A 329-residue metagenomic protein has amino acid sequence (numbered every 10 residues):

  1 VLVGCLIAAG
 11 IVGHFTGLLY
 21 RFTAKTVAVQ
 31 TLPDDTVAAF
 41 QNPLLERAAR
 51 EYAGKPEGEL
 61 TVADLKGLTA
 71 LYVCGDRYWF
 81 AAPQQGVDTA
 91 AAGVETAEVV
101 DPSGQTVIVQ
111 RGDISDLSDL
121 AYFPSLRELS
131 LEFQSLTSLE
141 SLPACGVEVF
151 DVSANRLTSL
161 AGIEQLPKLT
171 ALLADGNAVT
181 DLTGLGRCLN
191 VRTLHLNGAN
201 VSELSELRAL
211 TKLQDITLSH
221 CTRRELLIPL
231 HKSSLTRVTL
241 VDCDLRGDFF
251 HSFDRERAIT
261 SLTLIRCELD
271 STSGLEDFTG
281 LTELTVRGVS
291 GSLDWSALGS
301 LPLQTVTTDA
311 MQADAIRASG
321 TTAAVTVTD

Functional and structural regions predicted by a protein language model:
L2-F123, E128, G162, G184 (+8 more regions): N-terminal capping/linker segments that flank leucine-rich repeat
A70, S125-S130, E148-D151, K168-L173 (+6 more regions): Conserved LRR concave beta-strand detector
V109-D113, S153, D175, N197: A conditional alpha-helix N-cap/helix-loop micro-motif detector
R111-I114, F133-L136, L157, V179 (+2 more regions): Short loop/turn positions that demarcate and connect the beta-strands within blades of beta-propeller repeat domains
T137, T158, T170, T180 (+5 more regions): Threonine-centered tandem repeat motifs in low-complexity domains
E140-A144, V152-A154, A161-E164, A174-G176 (+3 more regions): Leucine-rich repeat
R192-E203, L207, D215-R223: Solenoidal tandem-repeat scaffolds enriched in leucines and small polar residues
